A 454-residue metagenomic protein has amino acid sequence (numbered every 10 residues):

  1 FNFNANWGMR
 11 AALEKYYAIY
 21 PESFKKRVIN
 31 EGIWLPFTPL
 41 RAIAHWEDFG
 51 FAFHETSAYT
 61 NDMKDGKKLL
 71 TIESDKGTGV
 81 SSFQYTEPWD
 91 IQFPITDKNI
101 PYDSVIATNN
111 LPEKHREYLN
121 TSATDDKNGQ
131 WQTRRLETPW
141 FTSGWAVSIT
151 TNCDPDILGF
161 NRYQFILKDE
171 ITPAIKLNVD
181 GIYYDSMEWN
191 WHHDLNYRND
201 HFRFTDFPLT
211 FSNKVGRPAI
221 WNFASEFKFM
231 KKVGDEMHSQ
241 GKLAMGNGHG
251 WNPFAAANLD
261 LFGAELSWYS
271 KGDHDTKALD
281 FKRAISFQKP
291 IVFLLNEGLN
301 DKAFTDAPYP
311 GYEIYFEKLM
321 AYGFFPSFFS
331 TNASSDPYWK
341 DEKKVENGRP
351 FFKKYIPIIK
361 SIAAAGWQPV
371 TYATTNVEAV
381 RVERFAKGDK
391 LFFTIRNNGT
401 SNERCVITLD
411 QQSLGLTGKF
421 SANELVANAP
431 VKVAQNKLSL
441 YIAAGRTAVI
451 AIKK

Functional and structural regions predicted by a protein language model:
F1, E73, N222-V406, Q412-L416: Active-site-proximal substrate-binding groove within the catalytic cores of carbohydrate-active enzymes
F1-D103, G181, K344-K354: Carbohydrate-recognition beta-sandwich/jelly-roll modules in extracellular/periplasmic carbohydrate-active proteins
N30-I43, F49-D62, E137-T172, N178 (+3 more regions): The substrate-binding groove and active-site-proximal loops of carbohydrate-active enzymes, especially glycoside
E73-L177: Active-site-adjacent "subsite" loops/lids of carbohydrate-active enzymes
D103-S122, L209-S212, G263-T276: Acidic, His- and aromatic-enriched active-site or binding-groove loops in soluble protein domains that engage sugars
R162-A255: Active-site neighborhood of glycoside hydrolase catalytic domains
D410-N428: Solvent-exposed beta-hairpin/edge-strand motifs
A434-K454: C-terminal beta-strand-rich structural cap/linker in extracellular carbohydrate-active enzymes
